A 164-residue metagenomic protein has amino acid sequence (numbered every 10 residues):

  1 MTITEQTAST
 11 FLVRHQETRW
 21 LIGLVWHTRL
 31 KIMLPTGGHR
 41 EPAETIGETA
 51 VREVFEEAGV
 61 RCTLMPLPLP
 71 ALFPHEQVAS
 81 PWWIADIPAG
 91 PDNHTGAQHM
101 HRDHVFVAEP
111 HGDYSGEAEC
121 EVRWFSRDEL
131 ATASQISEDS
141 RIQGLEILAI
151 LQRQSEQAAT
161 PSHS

Functional and structural regions predicted by a protein language model:
M1-T36, C62-T63: N-terminal strand-loop-strand
Q6, T45-I46, S140: Generic hydrophobic secondary-structure packing signal
T28-M33, A97-S164: Nudix hydrolase/Nudix homology domain
I32, E44-G47: A short mixed-secondary-structure module that forms the rim of ligand-binding clefts
G38-P42: Short glycine-enriched, charge-decorated loop/helix-capping segments at active-site entrances that position
E57-V60, P68-L72, A149-A158: A general structural signal for short secondary-structure boundary/capping elements
G59-G112: Active-site segment of metal-dependent pyrophosphate-handling enzymes, primarily the Nudix hydrolase catalytic core
